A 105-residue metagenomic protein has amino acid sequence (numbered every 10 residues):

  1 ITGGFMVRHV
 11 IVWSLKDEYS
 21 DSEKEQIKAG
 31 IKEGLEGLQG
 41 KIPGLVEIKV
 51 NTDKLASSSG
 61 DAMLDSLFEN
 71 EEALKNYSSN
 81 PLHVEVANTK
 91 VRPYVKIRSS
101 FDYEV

Functional and structural regions predicted by a protein language model:
I1-D61, E69-S79, D102-V105: Short S/T/G/P-rich N-terminal loop/turn motif that feeds into the first structured element of a domain
E71-K96: C-terminal structural segments of small proteins and small subunits
